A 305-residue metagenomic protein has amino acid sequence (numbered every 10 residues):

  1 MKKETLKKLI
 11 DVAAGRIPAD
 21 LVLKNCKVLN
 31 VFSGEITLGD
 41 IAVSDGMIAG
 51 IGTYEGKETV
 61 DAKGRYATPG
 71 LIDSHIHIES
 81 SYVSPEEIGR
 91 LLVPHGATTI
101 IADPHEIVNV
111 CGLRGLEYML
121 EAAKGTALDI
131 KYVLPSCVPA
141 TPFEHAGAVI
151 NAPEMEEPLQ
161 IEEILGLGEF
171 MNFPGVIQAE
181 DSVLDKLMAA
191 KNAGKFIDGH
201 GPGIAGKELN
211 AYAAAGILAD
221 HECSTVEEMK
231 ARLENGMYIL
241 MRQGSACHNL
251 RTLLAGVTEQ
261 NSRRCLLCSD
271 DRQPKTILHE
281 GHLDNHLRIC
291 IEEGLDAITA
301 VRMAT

Functional and structural regions predicted by a protein language model:
K2-G70: Histidine-rich, glycine-flanked metal-binding segment
K3-A13, G89-F196: Divalent-metal coordination cores built from histidine and acidic residues
C26, G46, G64, H75 (+6 more regions): Divalent metal-coordination and catalytic microenvironments
R65-G89: Di-metal (Zn2+ and/or Mg2+/Mn2+) metal-binding site signature of metallo-dependent hydrolases with the MBL/beta-CASP
G70-I78, I100-A102, I130-L134, G166-E169 (+4 more regions): Hydrophobic faces of well-ordered beta-strands that scaffold small-molecule active sites in alpha/beta enzyme cores
A97, E163-I164, G194, A211-A219 (+2 more regions): Glycine-enriched alpha-helix->loop->beta-strand junction motifs that scaffold or abut catalytic
E169-E227, Q243-C247: Divalent metal-binding pocket/active-site signature
G256-T305: His/Asp/Glu-enriched, well-ordered alpha-helical/loop segment that forms or immediately abuts the divalent-metal
